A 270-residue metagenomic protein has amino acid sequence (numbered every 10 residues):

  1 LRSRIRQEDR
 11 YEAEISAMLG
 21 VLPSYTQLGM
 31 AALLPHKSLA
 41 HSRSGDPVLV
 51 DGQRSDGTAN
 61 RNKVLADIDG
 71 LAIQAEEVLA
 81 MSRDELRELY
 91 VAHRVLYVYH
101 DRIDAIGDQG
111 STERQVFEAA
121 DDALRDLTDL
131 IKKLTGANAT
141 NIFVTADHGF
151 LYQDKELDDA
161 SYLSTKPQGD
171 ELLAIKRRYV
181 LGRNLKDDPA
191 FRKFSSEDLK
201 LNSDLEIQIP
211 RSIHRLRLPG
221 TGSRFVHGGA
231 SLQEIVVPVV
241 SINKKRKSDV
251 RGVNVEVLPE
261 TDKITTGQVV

Functional and structural regions predicted by a protein language model:
L1-V270: Feature captures the catalytic ectodomains and active-site-proximal regions of enzymes that hydrolyze or transfer
